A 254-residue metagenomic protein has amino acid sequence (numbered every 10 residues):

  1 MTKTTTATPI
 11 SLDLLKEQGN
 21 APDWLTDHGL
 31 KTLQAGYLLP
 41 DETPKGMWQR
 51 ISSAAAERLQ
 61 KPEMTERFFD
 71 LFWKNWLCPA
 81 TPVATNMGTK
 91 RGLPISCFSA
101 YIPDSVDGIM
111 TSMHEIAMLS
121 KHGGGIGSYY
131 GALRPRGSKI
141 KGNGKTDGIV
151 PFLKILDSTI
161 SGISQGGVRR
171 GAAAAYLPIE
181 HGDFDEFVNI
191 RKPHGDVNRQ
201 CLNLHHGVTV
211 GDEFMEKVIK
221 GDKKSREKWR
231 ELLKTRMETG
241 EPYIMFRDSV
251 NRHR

Functional and structural regions predicted by a protein language model:
M1-R254: Extended catalytic cores of very large enzyme megasubunits
